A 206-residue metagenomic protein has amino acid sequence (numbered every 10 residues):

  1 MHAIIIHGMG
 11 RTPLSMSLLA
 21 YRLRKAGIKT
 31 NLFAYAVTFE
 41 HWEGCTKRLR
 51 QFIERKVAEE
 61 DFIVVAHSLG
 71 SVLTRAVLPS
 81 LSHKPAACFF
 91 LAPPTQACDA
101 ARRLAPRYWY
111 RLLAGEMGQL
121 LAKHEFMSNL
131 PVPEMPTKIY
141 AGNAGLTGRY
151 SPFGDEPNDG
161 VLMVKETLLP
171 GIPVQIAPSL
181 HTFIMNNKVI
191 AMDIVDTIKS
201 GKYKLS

Functional and structural regions predicted by a protein language model:
H2-M9, L14, L18, R22-A36 (+3 more regions): Serine-dependent carboxylesterase/thioesterase catalytic core of lipase-like alpha/beta-hydrolase/SGNH enzymes
P133-S206: C-terminal catalytic-base region of ester-bond hydrolases, centering on the histidine of the charge-relay
